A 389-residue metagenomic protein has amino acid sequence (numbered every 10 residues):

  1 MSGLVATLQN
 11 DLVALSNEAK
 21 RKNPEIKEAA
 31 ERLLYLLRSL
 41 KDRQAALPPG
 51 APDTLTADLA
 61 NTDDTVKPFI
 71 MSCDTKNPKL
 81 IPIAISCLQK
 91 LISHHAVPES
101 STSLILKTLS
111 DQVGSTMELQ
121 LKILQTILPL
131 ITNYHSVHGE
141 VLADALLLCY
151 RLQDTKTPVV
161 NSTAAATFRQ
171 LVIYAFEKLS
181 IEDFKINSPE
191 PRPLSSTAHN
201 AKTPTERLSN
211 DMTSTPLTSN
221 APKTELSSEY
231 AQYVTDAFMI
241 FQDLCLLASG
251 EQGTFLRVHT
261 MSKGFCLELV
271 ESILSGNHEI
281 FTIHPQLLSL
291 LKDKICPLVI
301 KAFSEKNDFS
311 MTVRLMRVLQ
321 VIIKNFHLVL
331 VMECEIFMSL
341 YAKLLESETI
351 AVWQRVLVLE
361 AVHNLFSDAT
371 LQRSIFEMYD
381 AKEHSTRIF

Functional and structural regions predicted by a protein language model:
M1, V5, I26, Q44-L59 (+10 more regions): HEAT/armadillo-like alpha-solenoid scaffolds in large eukaryotic assembly and transport factors
M1-L15: PEST-like, low-complexity acidic/proline-rich intrinsically disordered segments, predominantly at protein N-termini
L12-A51, T65-V66, P78-K90, T102-I105 (+8 more regions): HEAT-repeat alpha-solenoid elements in large eukaryotic scaffold proteins
R21-P24, P68-P82, H95, S110-L121 (+10 more regions): Short coil/turn segments at helix-helix junctions and helix-capping linkers within large alpha-helical proteins
T62-F69, C245-Q252: Eukaryotic beta-rich interaction modules
F69, L88-I92, I105-S110, I127 (+7 more regions): Extended amphipathic alpha-helical scaffolding regions
T126, S136-V137, L148-R151, T157-I173 (+1 more regions): Hydrophobic or amphipathic alpha-helical targeting/insertion segments
